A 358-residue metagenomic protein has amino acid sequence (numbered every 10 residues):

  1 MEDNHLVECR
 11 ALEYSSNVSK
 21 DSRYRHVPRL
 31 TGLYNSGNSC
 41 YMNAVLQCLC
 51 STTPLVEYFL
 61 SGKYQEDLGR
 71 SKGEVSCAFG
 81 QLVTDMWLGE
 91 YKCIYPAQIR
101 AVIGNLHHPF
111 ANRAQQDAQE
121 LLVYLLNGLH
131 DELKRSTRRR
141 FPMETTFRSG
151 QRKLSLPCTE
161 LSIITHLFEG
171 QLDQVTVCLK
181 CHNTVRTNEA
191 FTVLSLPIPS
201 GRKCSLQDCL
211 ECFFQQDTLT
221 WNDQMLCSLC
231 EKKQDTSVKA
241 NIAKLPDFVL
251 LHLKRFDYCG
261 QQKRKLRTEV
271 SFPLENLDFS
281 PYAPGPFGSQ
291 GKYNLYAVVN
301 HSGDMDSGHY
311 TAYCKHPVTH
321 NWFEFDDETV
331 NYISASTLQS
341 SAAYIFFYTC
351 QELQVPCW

Functional and structural regions predicted by a protein language model:
M1-C50, P54: Flexible propeptides and autoinhibitory/regulatory segments associated with cysteine proteases
M1-Y24, G62-Q65, G69, F141-G150 (+3 more regions): Exposed substrate/partner-binding surface patches
K20, L55-A190: Papain-like cysteine protease catalytic cores
G32-N38, G69-E74, N112-Q119, D235 (+1 more regions): Structural motif
Y34, L172-V175, W221-Q224: Processing junctions and N-termini across compartments
N35-C48, V75, A114-L122, S307-G308 (+1 more regions): Active-site nucleophilic cysteine motif
C40, C178, L251: Carboxylate-rich, divalent-cation-coordinating active-site regions
